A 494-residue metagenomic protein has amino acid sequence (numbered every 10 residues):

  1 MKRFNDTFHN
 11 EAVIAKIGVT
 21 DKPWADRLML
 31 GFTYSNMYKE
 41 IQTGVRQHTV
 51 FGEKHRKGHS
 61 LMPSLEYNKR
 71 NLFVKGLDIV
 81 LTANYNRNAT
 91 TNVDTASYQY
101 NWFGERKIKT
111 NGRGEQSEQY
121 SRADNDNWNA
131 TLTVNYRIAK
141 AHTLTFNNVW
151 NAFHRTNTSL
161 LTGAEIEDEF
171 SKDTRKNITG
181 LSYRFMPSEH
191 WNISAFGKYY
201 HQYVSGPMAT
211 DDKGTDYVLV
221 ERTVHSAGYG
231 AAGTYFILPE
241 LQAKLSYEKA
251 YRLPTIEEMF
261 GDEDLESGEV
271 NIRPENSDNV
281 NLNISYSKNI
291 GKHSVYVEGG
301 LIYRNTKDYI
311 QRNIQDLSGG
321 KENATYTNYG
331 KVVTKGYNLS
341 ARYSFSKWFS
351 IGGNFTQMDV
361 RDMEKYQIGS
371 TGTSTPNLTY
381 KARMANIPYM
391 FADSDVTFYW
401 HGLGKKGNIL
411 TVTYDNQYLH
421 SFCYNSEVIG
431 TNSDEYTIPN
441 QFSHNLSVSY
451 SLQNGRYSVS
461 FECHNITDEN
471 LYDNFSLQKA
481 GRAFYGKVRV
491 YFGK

Functional and structural regions predicted by a protein language model:
M1, E40-T49, N92-Y100, T156-A164 (+7 more regions): Outer-membrane beta-barrel translocator domains and adjoining extracellular loop/strand segments of Gram-negative
K2-R3, R46-H55, N68, E115-Y120 (+9 more regions): Extracellular loop and loop/strand-boundary signature of outer-membrane beta-barrel proteins
T7-V13, K57-P63, D124-W128, D173-N177 (+7 more regions): Residues that define the transmembrane beta-barrel architecture of outer-membrane proteins
I14-N36, G58-G214, V218-G230, T234-P239 (+4 more regions): Face-selective signature of the C-terminal outer-membrane beta-barrel domain
F32-Y38, Y85-A89, W150-H154, F185 (+12 more regions): Transmembrane beta-strands of outer-membrane beta-barrel pores
T234-F236, Q242-E248, R252-P254, E275-K335 (+2 more regions): Membrane-embedded beta-barrel scaffold of Gram-negative outer-membrane proteins
Y251, N305-D308, V412-S443, S447-K494: C-terminal beta-signal and adjacent terminal beta-strands/loops of Gram-negative outer-membrane beta-barrel proteins
Y296-N305, T325-C423: Gram-negative outer-membrane beta-barrel transporters
